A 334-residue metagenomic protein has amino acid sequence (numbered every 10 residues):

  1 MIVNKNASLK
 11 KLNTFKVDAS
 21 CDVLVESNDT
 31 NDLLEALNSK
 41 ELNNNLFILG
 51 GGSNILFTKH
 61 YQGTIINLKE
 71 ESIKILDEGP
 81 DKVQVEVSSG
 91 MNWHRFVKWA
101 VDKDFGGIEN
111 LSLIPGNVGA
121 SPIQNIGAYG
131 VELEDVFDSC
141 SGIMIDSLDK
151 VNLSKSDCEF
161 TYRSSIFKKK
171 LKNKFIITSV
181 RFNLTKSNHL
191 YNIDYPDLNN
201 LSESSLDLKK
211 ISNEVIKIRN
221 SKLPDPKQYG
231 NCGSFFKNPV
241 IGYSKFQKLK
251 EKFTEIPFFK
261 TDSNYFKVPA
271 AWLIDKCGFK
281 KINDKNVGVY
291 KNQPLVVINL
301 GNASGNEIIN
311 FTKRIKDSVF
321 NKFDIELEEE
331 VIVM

Functional and structural regions predicted by a protein language model:
I2-S147: Anion-binding (especially nucleotide phosphate/pyrophosphate-binding) glycine-rich loop and adjoining beta-alpha core
N4-K5, K10-V17, K150-N306, K322-M334: Phosphate/pyrophosphate- and phosphate-bearing ligand-binding catalytic cores of soluble enzymes
A36-K40, D194-L198, F311-I315: Short amphipathic alpha-helices in soluble, non-transmembrane regions that often serve as interface/regulatory elements
L42-N45, K316-K322: A common structural junction motif
F105, G305-I308: Beta-rich strand-turn-strand
